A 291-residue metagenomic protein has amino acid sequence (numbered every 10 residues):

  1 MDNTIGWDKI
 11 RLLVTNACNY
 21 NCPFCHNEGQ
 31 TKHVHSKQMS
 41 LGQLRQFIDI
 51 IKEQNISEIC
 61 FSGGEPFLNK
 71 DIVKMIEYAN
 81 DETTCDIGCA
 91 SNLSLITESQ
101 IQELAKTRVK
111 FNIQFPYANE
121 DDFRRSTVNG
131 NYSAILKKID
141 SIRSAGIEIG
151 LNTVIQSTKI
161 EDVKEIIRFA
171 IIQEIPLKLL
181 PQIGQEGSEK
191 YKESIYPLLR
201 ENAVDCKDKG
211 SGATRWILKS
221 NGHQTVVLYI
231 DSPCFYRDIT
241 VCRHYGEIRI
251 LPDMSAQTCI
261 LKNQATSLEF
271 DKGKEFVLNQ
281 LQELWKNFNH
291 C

Functional and structural regions predicted by a protein language model:
D2-G42, Q54, I260: Canonical Radical SAM [4Fe-4S] cluster-binding loop centered on the CxxxCxxC motif and its immediate flanking residues
W7, R108, E174, Y245-G246: Short, well-ordered alpha-helix to beta-strand connector turns
K9, L13, H26, C60 (+2 more regions): Conserved beta-strand segments that form the floor/walls of ligand-binding pockets within enzyme and binding domains
G29-H33, A118-E120, Q264-T266: A short, flexible beta-alpha/helix-coil linker loop
L41-F61, N69-L180: Radical SAM/AdoMet-radical enzyme domain recognition
L68-N69, T97, Q156-I160, Q185-S188 (+2 more regions): Alpha-helix N-cap/loop-to-helix initiation residues
Q185-C291: Accessory C-terminal segments flanking Radical SAM cores
